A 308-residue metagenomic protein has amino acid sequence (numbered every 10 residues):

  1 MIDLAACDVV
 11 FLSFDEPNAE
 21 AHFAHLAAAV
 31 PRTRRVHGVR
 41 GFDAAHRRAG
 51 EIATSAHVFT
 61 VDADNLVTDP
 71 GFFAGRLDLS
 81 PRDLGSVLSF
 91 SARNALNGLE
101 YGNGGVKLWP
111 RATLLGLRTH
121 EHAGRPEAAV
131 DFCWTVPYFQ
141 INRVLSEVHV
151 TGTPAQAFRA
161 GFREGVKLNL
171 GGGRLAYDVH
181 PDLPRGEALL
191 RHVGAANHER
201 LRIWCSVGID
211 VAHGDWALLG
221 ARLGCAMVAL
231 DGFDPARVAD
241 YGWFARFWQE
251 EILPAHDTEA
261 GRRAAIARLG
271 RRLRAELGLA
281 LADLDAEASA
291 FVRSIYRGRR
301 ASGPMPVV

Functional and structural regions predicted by a protein language model:
M1-E51: N-terminal anchoring/stem segment of glycosyltransferases
L4-A6, S55, L84-G85: A general structural motif
A19, T68-D69: Glycine/Thr-rich phosphate-binding loops of Rossmann-like dinucleotide-binding domains
R47, S55, P70-P81: Short alpha-helix within the catalytic core of nucleotide-sugar-dependent glycosyltransferases
G50-T54, N103-G104: Short, surface-exposed amphipathic charged segments that create phosphate/polyanion-binding patches used for binding
V58: Short aromatic/hydrophobic "clamp" motif used to bind/position activated sugar donors
D62-L66: The conserved acidic donor/metal-binding loop of glycosyltransferases
G75-V308: Catalytic-site signature of metal-activated, phosphate-bearing donor transferases, centered on the GT-A/GT-A-like
